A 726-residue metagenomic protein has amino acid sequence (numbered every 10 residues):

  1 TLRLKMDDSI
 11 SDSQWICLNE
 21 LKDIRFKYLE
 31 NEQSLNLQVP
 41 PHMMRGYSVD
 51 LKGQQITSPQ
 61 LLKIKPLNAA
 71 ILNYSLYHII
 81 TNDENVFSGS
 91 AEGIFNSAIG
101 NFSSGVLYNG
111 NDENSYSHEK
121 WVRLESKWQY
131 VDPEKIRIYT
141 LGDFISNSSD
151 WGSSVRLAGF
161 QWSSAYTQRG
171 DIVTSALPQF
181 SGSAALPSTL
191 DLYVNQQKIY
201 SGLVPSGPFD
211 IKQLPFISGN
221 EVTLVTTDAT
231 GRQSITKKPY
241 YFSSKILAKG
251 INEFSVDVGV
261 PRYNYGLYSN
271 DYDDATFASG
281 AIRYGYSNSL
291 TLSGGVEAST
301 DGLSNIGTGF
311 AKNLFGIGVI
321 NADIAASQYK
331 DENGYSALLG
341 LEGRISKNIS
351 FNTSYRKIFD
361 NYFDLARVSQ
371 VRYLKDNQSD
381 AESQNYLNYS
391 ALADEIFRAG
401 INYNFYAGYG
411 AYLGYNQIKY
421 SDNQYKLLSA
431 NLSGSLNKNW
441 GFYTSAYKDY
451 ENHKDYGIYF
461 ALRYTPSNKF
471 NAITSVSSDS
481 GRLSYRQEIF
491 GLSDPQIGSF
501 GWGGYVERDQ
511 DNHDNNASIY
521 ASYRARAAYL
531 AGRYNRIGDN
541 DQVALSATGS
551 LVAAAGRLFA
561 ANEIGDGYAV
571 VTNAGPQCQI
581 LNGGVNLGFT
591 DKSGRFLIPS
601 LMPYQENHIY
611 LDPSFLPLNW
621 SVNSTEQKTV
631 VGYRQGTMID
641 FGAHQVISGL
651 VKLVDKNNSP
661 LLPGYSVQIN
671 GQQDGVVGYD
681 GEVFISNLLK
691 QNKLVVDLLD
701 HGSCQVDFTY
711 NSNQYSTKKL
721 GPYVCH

Functional and structural regions predicted by a protein language model:
K5-Y77, N82-G250, T308-N313, D323-E382 (+4 more regions): Outer-membrane beta-barrel channel domains
S34-V39, F242-K249, T625-V646, F708-H726: Extracellular beta-sheet/turn segments enriched in Thr/Pro/Gly and aliphatic residues
I79-S88, N109-V122, Y265-T276, R283 (+14 more regions): Solvent-exposed loop/turn segments connecting transmembrane beta-strands in outer-membrane beta-barrel proteins
S97-G105, E134-Y139, S188-L190, N288-S293 (+14 more regions): Repeated loop/turn-to-beta-strand initiation elements of outer-membrane beta-barrel proteins
K249-I282, G642-Q668, P722-H726: Compositionally biased low-complexity segments at domain edges in trafficked proteins and select soluble regulators
D455-I473, V543-A553, L611: Outer-membrane beta-barrel "beta-signal"
G575-V585, N657-G671: Short, ordered, surface-exposed loop/turn motifs in non-cytosolic proteins
V585-R595, G671-E682: Short, acidic Ser/Thr/Gly-rich low-complexity loop/linker segments typical of extracellular and cell-surface proteins
